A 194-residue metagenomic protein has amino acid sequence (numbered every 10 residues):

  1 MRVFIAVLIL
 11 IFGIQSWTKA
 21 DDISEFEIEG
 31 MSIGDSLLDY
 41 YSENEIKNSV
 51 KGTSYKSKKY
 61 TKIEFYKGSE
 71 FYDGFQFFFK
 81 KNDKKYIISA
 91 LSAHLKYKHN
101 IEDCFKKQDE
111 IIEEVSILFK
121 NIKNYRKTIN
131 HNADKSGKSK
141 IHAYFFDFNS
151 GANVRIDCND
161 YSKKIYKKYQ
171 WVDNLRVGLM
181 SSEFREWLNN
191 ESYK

Functional and structural regions predicted by a protein language model:
F4-W17: Sec-dependent N-terminal signal peptides
I11, G68, N82-K84, K135-G137 (+1 more regions): Sterically constrained small-residue positions within well-ordered secondary structures of folded domains
A20-K62, A90-K194: Non-cytosolic coordination micro-motifs
E64-I87: Compositionally biased P/S/T/G-rich terminal and signal peptide-adjacent segments that lie outside catalytic cores
